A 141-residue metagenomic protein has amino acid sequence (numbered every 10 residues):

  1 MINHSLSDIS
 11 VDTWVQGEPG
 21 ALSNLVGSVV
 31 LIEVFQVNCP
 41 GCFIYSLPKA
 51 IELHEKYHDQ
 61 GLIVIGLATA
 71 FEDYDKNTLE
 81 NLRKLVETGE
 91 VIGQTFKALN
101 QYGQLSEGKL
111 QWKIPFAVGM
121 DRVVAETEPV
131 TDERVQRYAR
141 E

Functional and structural regions predicted by a protein language model:
M1-S23, V124-E126, R137: N-terminal "domain-start" segment that seeds a small globular fold
I2, V15, L22-N24, I32 (+2 more regions): Generic structural signal for beta-strand residues in well-ordered domains
L6, L25-G27, D59: Extracytoplasmic
G20-S46, A50, I63-L67: Short active-site neighborhood of thiol/selenol oxidoreductases, capturing the structured segment around
G27, G119, V123: Acidic di-acidic motifs
I44-K113, R122-D132: Structural microenvironment flanking redox-active thiols in thiol-disulfide oxidoreductases
T131-R140: Short, surface-exposed amphipathic charged segments that create phosphate/polyanion-binding patches used for binding
